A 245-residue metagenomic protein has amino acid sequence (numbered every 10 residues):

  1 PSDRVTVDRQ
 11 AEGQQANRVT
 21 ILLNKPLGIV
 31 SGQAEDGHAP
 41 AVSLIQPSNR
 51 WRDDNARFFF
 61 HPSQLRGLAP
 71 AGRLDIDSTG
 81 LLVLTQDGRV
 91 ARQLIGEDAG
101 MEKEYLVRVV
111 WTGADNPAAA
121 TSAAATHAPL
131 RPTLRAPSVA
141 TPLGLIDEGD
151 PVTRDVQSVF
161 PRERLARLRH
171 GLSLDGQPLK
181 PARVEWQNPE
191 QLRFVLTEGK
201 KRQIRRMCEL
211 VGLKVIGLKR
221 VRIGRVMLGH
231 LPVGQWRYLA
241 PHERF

Functional and structural regions predicted by a protein language model:
P1-F245: Basic, flexible Lys/Arg- and Gly-enriched helix-loop patches that mediate nucleic-acid binding at interfaces with rRNA
